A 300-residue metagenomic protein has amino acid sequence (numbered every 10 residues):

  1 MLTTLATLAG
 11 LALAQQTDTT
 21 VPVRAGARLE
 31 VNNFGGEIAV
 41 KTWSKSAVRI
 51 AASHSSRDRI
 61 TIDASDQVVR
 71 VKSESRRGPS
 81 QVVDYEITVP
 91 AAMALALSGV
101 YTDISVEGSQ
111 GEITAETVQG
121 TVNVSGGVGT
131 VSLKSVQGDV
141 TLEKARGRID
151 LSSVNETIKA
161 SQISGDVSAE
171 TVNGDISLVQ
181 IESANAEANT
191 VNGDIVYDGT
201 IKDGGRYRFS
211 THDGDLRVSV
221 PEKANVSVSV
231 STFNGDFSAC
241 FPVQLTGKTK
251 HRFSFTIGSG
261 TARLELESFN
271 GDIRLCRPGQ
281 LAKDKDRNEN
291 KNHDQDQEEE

Functional and structural regions predicted by a protein language model:
M1-E300: Intrinsically disordered, low-complexity terminal regions
